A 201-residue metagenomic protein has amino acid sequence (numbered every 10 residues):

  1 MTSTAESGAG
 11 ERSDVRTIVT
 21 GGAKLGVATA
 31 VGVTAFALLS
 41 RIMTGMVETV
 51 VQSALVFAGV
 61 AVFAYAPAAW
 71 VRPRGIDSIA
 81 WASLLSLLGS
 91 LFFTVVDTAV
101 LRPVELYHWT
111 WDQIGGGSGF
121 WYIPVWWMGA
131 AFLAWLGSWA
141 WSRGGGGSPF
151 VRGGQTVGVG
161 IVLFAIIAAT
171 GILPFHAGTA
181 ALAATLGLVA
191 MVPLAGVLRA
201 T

Functional and structural regions predicted by a protein language model:
T2-L88, F92, V96-T201: Juxtamembrane/disordered regions of integral membrane proteins
